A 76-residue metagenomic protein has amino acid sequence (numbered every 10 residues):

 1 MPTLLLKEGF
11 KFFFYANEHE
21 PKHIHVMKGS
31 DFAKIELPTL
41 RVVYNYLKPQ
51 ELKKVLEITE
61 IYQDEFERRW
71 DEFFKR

Functional and structural regions predicted by a protein language model:
T3-K7: Short acidic-hydrophobic surface loop/beta-edge motif
G9-K11: Charge-dense, helix-prone N-terminal extensions
Y15-L47: A short, structured beta-strand/loop element
K48-R76: C-terminal structural segments of small proteins and small subunits
